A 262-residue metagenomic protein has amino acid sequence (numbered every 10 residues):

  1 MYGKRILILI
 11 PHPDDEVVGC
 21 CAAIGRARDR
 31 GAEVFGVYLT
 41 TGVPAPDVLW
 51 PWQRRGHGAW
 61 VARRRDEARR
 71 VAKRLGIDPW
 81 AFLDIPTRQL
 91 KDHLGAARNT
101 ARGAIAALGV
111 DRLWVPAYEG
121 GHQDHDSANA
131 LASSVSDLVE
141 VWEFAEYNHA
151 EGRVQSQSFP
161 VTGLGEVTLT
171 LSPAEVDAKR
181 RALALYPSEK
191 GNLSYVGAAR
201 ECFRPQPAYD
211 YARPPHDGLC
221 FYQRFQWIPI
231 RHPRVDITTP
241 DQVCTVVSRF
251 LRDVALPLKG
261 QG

Functional and structural regions predicted by a protein language model:
M1-L9, R26, R30-F35, K73 (+2 more regions): Metal-dependent de-N-acetylase/amidase catalytic core
Y2-A59: ATP-dependent adenylation/pyrophosphate-handling site
V18-G19, R63, S127: Short, conserved clusters of charged catalytic residues that mark active-site and nucleotide-handling motifs
R54-R65, G165-T170: A short acidic, glycine-rich active-site loop that binds or catalyzes chemistry on phosphate/adenosine moieties
G58, A68, I85: A polyanion-binding, active-site-adjacent surface
